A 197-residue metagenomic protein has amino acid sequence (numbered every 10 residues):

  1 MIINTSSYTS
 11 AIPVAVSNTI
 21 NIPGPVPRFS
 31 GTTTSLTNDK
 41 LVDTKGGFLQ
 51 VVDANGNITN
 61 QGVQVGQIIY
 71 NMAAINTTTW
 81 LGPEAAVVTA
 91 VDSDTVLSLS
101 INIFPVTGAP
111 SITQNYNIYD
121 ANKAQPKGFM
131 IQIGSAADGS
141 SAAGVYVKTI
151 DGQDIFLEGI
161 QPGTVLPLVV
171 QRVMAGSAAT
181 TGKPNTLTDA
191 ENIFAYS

Functional and structural regions predicted by a protein language model:
M1-N21, P25, F29-T32, D189-S197: Short, intrinsically disordered N-terminal pre-domain segments
N21-P25, V63, A121-D138: Beta-rich globular "head" domains
F29-Q61, A73-N122: Small/polar beta-strand repeat architecture
M72, S93, V147-T149, D154-F156: Immunoglobulin-like IPT/TIG beta-sandwich domains and homologous Ig-like subdomains
G139-D151, P184: Short, surface-exposed beta-strand/strand-loop-strand elements in extracellular ectodomains
Q153-S197: Short, compact, well-ordered microdomains
